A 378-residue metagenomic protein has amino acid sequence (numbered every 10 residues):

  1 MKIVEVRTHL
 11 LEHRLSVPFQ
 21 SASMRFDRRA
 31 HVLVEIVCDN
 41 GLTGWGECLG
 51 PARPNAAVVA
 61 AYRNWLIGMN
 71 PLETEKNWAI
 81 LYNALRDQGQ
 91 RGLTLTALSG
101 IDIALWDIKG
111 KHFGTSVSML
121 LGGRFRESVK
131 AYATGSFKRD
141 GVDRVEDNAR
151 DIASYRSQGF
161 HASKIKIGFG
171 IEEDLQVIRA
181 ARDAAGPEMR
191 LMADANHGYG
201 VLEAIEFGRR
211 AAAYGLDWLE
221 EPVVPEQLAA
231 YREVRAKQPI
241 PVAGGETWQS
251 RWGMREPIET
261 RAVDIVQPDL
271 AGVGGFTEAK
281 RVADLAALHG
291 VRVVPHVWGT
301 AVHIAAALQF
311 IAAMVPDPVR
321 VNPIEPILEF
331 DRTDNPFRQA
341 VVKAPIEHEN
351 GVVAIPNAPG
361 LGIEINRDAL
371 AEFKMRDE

Functional and structural regions predicted by a protein language model:
M1-W45, L49, D334-Q339: Structured beta-strand/loop patches that form or line metal/cofactor-binding pockets in enzymes
I3, V34, G41, Y62 (+9 more regions): Conserved, mostly hydrophobic/aromatic
V37-H112: Metal- or metallocofactor-binding catalytic centers and their adjacent structured scaffolds across diverse enzyme
G46, V129-T134, S163-I165, L191-A195 (+5 more regions): Hydrophobic faces of well-ordered beta-strands that scaffold small-molecule active sites in alpha/beta enzyme cores
G50, I167-F169, N196-H197, V223-V224 (+3 more regions): Short, glycine/acidic-enriched loop or turn micro-motifs at the edges of active sites
A56, R209, G215, E226-A243 (+1 more regions): Shared catalytic-loop signature of beta/alpha-barrel
G122-Q238: Metal-dependent enolase-superfamily TIM-barrel catalytic cores that perform enediolate-based chemistry
N335-E378: C-terminal extensions of enzymes
